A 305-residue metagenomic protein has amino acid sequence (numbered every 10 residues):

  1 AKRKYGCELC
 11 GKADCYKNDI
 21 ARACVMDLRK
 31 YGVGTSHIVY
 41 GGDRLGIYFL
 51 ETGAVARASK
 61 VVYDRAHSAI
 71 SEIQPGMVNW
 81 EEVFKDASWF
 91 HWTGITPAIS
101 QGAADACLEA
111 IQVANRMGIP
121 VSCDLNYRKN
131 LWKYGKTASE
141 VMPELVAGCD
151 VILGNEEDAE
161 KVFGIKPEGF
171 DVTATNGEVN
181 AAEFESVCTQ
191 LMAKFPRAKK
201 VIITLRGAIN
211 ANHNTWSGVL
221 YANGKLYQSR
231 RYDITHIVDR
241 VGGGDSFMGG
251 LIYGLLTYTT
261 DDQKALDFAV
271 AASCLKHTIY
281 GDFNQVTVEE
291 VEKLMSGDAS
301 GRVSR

Functional and structural regions predicted by a protein language model:
A1-E8, G254-Y258: Alpha-helix C-terminal capping segments
E8-L9, T35, V121-S122, L153: Hydrophobic beta-strand scaffold residues
L9-I95, V291-R305: Conserved N-terminal subdomain of the carbohydrate kinase-like
D105-G118, E140-G148: Catalytic-core regions built around general acid/base machinery
V113-P120, F195-K199: A short helix->loop->beta-strand "cap" motif at the edges of active sites that frequently abuts
G118-L125, L131: Short beta-strand/loop segments at the ligand-binding rim of alpha/beta enzyme cores
L131-K225: Conserved phosphate/ATP/ADP-binding segment of small-molecule kinases
A211, Y227-D298, R305: Conserved post-catalytic alpha-helical subdomain immediately downstream of the catalytic base and nucleotide-binding
